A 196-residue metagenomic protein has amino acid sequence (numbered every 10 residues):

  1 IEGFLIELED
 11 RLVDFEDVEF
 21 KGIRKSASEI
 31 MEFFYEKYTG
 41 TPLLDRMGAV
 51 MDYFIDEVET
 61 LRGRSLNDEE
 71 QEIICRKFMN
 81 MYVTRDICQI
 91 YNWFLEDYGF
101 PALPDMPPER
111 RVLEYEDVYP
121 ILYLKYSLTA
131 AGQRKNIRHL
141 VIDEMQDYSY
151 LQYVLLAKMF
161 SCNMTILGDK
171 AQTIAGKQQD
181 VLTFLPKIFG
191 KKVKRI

Functional and structural regions predicted by a protein language model:
I1-L5, N163: C-terminal, active-site-flanking charged/polar segments
F4-H139, Q152-Y153: Conserved helicase NTPase catalytic core signature
F100-P101, Y126-H139, Q146-I196: Conserved helicase motor core of SF1/SF2 NTP-dependent helicases
